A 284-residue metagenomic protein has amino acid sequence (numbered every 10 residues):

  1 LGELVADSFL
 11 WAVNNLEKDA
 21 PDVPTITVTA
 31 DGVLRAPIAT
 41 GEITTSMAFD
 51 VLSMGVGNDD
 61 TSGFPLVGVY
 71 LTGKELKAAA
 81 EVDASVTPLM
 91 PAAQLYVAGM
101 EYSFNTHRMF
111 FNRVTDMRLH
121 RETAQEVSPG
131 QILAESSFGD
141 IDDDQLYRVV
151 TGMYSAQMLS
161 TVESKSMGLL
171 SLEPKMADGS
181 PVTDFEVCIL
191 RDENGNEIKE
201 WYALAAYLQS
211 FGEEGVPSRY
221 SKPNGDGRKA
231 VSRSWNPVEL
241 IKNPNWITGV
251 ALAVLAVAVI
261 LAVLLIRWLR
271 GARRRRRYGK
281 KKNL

Functional and structural regions predicted by a protein language model:
L1-L284: Catalytic centers of hydrolytic enzymes
